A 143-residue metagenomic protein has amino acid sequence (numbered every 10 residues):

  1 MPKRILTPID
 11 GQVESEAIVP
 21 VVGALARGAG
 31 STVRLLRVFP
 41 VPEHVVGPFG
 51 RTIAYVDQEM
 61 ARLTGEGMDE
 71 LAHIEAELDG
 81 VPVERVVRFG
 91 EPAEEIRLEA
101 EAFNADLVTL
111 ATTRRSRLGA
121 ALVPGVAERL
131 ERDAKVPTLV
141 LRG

Functional and structural regions predicted by a protein language model:
M1, E75-V108: Structural beta-alpha unit
P2-A54: Small/aliphatic-rich secondary-structure junction motif
T7, V33-L35, E70-L71, L107-A111 (+1 more regions): Short, structured motif recognition centered on aromatic/hydrophobic residues
G23, A72, E128: Active-site phosphate/pyrophosphate- and oxyanion-stabilizing loops and adjacent acidic/basic residues in soluble
G50-A54, A102-F103, V126-A127: Short, hinge-like loop/turn segments at secondary-structure boundaries
A54-D69: A short acidic, glycine-rich active-site loop that binds or catalyzes chemistry on phosphate/adenosine moieties
L107-D133: Glycine-rich, Arg-bearing micro-motifs that act as flexible, cationic patches
